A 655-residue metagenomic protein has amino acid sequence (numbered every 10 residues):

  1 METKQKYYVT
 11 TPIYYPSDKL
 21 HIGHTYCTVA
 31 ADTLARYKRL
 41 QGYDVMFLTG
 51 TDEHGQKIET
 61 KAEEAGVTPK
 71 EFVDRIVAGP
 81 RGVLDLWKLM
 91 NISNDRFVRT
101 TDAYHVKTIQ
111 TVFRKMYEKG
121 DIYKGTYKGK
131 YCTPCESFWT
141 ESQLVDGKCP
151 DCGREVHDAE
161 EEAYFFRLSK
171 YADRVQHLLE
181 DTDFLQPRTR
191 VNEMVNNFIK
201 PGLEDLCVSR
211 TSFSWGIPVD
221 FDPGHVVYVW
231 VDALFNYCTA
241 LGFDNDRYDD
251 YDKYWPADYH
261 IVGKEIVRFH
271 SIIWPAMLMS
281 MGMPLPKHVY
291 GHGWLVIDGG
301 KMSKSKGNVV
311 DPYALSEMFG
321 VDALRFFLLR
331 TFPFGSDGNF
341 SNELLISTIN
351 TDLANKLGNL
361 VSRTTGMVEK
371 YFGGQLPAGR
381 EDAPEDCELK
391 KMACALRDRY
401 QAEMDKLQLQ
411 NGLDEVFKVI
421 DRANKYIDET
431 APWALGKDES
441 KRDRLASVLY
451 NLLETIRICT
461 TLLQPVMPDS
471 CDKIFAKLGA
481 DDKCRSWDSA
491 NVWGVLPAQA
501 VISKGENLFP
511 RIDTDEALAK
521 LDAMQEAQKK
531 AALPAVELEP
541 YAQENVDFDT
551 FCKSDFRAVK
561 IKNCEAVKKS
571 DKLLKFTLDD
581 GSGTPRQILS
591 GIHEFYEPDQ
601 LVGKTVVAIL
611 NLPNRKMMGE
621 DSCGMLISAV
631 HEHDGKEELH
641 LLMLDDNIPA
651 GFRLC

Functional and structural regions predicted by a protein language model:
M1-T3, Y37-D44, A65-P69, K119-Y123 (+6 more regions): Secondary-structure transition/capping motifs at alpha-helix termini and the adjoining loop/turn into the next element
E2-I76, V98-F113, E118, C135 (+5 more regions): N-terminal catalytic cores of NTP/NDP-binding nucleotidyl/phosphoryl-transfer enzymes
E2-T49, Y104-T108, C152, D158-K370 (+1 more regions): Structured secondary-structure scaffolds
A78-S93: A glycine-rich helix N-cap at a beta->alpha junction
K119-A172, Q176: Cys/His-rich short segments
K124, K130, S336, L344-D382 (+2 more regions): Helix-rich, typically C-terminal accessory recognition domains appended to large enzymatic cores
I474-C552: Intrinsic disorder at enzyme termini
A532-C655: Phosphate-backbone binding interfaces of nucleic-acid-interacting proteins
